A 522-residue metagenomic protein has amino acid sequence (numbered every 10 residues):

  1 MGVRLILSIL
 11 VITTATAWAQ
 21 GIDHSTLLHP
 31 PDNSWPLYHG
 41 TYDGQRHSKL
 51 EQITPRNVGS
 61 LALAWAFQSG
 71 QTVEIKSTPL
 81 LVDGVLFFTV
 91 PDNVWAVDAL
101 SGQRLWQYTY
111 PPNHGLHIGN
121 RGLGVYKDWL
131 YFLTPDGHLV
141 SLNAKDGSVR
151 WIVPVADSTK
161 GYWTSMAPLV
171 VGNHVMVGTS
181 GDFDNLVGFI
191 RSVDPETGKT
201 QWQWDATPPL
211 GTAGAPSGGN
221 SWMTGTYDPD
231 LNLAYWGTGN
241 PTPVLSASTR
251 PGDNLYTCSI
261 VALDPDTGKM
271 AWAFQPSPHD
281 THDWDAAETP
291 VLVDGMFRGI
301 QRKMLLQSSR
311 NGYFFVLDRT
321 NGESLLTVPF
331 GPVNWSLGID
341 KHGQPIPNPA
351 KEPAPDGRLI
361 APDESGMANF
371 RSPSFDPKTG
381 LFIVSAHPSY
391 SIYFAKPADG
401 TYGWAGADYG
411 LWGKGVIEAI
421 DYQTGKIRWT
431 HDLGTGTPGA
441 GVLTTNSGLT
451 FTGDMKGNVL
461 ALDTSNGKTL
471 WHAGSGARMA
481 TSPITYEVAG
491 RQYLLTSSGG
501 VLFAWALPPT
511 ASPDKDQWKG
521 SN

Functional and structural regions predicted by a protein language model:
R4-T16: Bacterial N-terminal signal peptides
Q20-S69, Q103-P112, S148-D157, K199-T207 (+10 more regions): Aromatic (tryptophan-biased) beta-strands that constitute blades/sheets of beta-rich domains
W35-H39, V73-D92, G115-L139, W163-V187 (+7 more regions): Repeat-blade elements of multi-bladed beta-propeller folds
H47-A156, T445: N-terminal cofactor/phosphate-binding cores enriched in small/glycine residues, especially glycine-rich loops such as
D98, N143, D194, D264 (+5 more regions): Structural recognition of the beta-propeller blade-terminating site
G188-K199, D253-T267, G415-D421: Beta-propeller blade signature
H387, Y409-T464, K468: Loop/turn-rich, solvent-exposed surfaces of beta-rich toroidal or solenoidal domains
